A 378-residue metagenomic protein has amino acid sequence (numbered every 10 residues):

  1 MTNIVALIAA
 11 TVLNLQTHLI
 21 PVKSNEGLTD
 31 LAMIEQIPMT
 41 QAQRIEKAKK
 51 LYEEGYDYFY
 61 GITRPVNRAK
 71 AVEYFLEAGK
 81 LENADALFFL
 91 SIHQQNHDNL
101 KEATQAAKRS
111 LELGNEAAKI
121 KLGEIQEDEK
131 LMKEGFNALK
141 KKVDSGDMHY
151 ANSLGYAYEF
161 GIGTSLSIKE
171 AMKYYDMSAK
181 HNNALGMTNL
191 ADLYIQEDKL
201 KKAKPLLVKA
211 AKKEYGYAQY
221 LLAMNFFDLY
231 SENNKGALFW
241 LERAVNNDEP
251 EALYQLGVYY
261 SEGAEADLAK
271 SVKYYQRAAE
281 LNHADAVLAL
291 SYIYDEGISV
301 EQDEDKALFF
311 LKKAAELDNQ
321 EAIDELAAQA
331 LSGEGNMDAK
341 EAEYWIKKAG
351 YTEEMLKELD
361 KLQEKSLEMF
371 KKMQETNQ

Functional and structural regions predicted by a protein language model:
M39, E46-K47, L51, Y60-I62 (+14 more regions): Short helix-capping/linker turns of helical repeat alpha-solenoids
E53-Y60, F89-N96, K119-D128, S153-F160 (+5 more regions): Hydrophobic face of amphipathic alpha-helices that form TPR/SEL1-like repeat modules and related alpha-solenoid
P65, H97, E129, S165 (+5 more regions): Structural motif corresponding to the intra-repeat A-B loop/turn of tetratricopeptide repeats
T104-N115, D305, F309-E316, L331 (+1 more regions): TPR/TPR-like (Sel1-like) alpha-helical repeat modules
E325-Q378: Terminal, low-structured helical/coil segments at or just beyond the last alpha-helical repeat
